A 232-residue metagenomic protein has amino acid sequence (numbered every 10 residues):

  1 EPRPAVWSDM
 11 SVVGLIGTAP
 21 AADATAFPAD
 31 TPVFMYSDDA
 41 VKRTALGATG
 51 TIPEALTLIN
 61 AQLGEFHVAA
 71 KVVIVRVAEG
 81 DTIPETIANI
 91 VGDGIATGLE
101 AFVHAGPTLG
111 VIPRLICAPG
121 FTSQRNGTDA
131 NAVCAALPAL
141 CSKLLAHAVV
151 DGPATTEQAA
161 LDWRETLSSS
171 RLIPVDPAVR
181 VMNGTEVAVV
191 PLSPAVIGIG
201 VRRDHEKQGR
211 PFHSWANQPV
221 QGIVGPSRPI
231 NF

Functional and structural regions predicted by a protein language model:
E1, W7-P20, A24-A40, N60 (+2 more regions): A glycine- and small-residue-enriched flexible loop/hinge signal that marks low-structured segments
V41-R43, E79-P84, E157-Q158: A short acidic, often aromatic-flanked loop/helix-cap motif at beta-alpha or helix-coil junctions that lines enzyme
G50-G98: A broadly used, surface-exposed interaction patch
